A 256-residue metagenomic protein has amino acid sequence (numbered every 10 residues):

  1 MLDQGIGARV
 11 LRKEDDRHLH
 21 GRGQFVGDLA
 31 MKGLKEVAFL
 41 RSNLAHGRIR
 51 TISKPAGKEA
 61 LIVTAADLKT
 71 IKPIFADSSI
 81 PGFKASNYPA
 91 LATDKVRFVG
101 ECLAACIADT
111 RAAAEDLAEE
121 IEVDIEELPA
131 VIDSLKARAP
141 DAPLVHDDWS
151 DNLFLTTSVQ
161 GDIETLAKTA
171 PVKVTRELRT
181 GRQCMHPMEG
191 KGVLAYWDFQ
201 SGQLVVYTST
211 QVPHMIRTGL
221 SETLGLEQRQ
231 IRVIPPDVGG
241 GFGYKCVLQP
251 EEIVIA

Functional and structural regions predicted by a protein language model:
M1-W149: Flexible, low-hydrophobicity surface segments
Q4-L11, L34-K35, A65-D77, Q160-L166 (+4 more regions): A generic short-segment signal for beta-strand/edge and adjacent turn/coil regions
E14, F154, R232-P236: Exposed boundary/loop context
Q24, K35, L91, E101 (+3 more regions): Short beta-strand-initiation
Q24-G27, A85-A90, E164, E189-G192 (+1 more regions): Short hydrophobic/aromatic-rich motifs at helix boundaries and adjacent loops
D28, K168, C246-P250: Residue-level recognition of conserved structural "scaffold" positions that shape functional pockets and channels
F39-K69, L103-I125, V193-A256: Alpha-helical support elements that line or immediately flank enzyme active sites and cofactor-binding pockets
A76, A139-L224: Helix-loop-helix junctions that connect adjacent transmembrane helices in secondary transporters/permeases, recognized
